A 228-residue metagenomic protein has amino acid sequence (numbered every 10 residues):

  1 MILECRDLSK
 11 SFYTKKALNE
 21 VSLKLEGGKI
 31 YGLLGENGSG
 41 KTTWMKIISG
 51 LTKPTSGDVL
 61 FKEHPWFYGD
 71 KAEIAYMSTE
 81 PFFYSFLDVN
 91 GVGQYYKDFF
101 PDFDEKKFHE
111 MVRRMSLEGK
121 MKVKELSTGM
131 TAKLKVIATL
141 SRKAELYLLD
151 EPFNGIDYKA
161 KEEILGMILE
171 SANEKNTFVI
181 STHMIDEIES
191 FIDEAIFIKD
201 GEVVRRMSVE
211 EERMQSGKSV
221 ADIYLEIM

Functional and structural regions predicted by a protein language model:
Y31-E36: The feature captures the beta-strand-to-loop junction immediately N-terminal to the Walker
S49: Helix-to-loop junction immediately C-terminal to a conserved catalytic motif
G57-D70: Conserved ABC transporter NBD signature motif
T79-L134: ABC-family P-loop ATPase nucleotide-binding domains
Y147-E151: Catalytic Walker B motif of ABC-type/P-loop ATPase nucleotide-binding domains
E162-E174: Helical segment within the ABC ATPase nucleotide-binding domain
